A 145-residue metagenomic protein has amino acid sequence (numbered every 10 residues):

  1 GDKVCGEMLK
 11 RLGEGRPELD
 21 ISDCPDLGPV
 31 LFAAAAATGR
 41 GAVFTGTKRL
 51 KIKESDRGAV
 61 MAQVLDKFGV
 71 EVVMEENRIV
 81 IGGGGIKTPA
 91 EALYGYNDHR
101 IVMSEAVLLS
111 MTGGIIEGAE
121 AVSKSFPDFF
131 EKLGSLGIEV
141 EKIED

Functional and structural regions predicted by a protein language model:
G1-D145: Short, structured segments at the rim of ligand-binding sites
